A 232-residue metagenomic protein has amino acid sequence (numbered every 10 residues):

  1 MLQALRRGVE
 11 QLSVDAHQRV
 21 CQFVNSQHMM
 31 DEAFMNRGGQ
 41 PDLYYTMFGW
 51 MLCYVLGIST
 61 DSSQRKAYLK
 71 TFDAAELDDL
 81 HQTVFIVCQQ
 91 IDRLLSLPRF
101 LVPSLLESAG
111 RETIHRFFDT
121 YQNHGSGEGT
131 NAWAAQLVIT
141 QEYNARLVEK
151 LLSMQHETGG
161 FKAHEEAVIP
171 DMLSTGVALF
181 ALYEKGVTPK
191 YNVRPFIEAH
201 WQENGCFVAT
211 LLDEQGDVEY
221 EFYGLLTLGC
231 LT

Functional and structural regions predicted by a protein language model:
M1-S13, R37-T60, A75-T113, N123-R146 (+2 more regions): An alpha-helical repeat/solenoid feature that recognizes helix-turn-helix modules
Q18, S26-D31, Y44-L52: The feature marks the first
V20-N25, R65-D73, I114-Y121, V148-L152 (+1 more regions): Buried hydrophobic core positions in alpha-solenoid tandem helical repeats
V24-Q27, L56, L151, K185 (+2 more regions): Alpha-helical solenoid scaffolds that mediate protein-protein interactions, centered on TPR/SEL1-like repeats but also
M29-F34, H156-A163, E203-F207: Extracellular-facing binding/remodeling surfaces
A67-Y68, I91, Q141-E142, R146-G160 (+1 more regions): Extended glycan-interaction surfaces of carbohydrate-active proteins
E112-F118, E157-G160: Basic, amphipathic alpha-helix used for nucleic-acid engagement in HTH/winged-helix/SANT-Myb modules and analogous
A199-Q215: Conserved blade-ending motifs and adjacent loop-strand segments that build the rim/top face of beta-propeller domains
